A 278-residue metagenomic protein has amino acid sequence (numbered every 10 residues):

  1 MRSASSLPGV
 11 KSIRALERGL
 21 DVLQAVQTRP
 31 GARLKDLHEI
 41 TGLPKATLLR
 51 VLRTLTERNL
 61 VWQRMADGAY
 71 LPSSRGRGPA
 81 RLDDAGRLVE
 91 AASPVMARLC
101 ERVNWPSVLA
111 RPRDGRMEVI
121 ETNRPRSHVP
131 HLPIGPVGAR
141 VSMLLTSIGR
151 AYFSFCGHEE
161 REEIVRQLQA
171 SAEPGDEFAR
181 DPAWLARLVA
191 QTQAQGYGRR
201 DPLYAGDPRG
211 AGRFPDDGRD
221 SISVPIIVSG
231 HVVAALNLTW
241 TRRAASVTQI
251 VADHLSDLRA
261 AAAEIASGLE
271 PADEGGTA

Functional and structural regions predicted by a protein language model:
M1-V89, A263, S267: N-terminal helix-turn-helix
L7-A32, E101-L132, G138, S256-A278: An N-terminal domain-start capping segment
I40, A91-R102, P106-V108, L188-Q191 (+3 more regions): Amphipathic alpha-helical regulatory segments at dimerization interfaces that relay allosteric signals between sensory
M65, T122-R124, L203, N237-L238: Short clusters of small/polar residues that mark proteolytic maturation junctions
D67, L71-Q169: Amphipathic alpha-helical effector-binding/dimerization core of metabolite-sensing transcriptional regulators
H131-P215: Short, solvent-exposed recognition segments
P208, F214-D217, V232-A278: Juxtadomain coupling helices with adjacent low-complexity linkers
D220-I226: A short, aliphatic-rich beta-strand micro-motif
